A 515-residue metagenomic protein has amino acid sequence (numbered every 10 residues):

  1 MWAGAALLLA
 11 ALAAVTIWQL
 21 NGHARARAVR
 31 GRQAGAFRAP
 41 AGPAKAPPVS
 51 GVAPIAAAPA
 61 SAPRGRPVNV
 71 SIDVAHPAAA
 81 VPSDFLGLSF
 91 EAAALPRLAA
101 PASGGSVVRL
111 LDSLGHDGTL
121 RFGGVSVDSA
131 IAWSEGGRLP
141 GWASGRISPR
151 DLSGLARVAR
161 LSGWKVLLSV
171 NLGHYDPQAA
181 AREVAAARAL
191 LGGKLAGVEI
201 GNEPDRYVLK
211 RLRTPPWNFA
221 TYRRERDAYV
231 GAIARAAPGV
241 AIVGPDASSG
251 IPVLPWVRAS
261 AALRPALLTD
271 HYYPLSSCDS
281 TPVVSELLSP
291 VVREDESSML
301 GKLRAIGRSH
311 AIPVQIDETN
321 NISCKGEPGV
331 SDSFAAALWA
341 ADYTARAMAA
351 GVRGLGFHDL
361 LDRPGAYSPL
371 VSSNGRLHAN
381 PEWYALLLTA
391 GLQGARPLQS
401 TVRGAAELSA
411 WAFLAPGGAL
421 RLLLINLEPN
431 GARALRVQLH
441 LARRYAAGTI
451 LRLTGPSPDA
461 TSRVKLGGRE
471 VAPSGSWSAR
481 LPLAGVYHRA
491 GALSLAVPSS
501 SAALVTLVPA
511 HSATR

Functional and structural regions predicted by a protein language model:
W2-I251, R258-L267, S297, R304-D317 (+2 more regions): Non-catalytic accessory regions flanking glycosidase/transglycosidase catalytic cores in CAZymes
L275-I322: Glycoside hydrolase catalytic-domain groove-lining segments
K325: Non-catalytic carbohydrate-binding regions of carbohydrate-active enzymes
